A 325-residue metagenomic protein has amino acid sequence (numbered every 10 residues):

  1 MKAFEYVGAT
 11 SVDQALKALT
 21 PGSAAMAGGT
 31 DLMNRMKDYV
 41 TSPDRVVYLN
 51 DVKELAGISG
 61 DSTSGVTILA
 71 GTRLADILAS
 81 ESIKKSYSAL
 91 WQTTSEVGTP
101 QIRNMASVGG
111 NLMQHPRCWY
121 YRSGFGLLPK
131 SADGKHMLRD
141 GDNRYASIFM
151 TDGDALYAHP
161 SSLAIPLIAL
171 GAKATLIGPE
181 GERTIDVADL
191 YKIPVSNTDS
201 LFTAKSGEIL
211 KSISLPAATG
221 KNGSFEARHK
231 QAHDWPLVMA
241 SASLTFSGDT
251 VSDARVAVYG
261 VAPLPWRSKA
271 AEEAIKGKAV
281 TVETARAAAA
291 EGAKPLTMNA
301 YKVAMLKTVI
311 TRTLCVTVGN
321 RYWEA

Functional and structural regions predicted by a protein language model:
M1-A325: C-terminal structural segment of proteins
